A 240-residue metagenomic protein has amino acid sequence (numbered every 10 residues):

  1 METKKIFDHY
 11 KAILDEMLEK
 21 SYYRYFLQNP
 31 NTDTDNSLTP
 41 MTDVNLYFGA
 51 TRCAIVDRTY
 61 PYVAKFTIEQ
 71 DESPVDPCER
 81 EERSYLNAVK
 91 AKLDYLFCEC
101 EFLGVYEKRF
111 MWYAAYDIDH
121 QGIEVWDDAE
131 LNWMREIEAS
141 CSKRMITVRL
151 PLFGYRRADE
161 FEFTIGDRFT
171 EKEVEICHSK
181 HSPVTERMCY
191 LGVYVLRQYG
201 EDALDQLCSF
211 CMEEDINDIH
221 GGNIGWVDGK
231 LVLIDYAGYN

Functional and structural regions predicted by a protein language model:
E2-Y60, F66-Q70: ATP-binding glycine-rich phosphate-binding loop
T42-G104: ATP-binding glycine-rich loop module of kinase domains
V56-D57, F66, A114-D117, L152 (+1 more regions): Conserved hydrophobic "DFG−1" position in protein kinase catalytic cores
Y62, L96, Y113, I146-V148 (+2 more regions): Protein kinase-like catalytic core scaffold
V63-D71, Y116, P151, D235-A237: Active-site ExK catalytic segment of metal-dependent nucleases
Y95-Y199: Conserved structural core of kinase catalytic domains
Q206-E214: Protein kinase catalytic-loop region centered on the HRD/HxD motif
E214-N240: Catalytic activation segment of kinase domains across protein kinase-like and atypical kinase folds
